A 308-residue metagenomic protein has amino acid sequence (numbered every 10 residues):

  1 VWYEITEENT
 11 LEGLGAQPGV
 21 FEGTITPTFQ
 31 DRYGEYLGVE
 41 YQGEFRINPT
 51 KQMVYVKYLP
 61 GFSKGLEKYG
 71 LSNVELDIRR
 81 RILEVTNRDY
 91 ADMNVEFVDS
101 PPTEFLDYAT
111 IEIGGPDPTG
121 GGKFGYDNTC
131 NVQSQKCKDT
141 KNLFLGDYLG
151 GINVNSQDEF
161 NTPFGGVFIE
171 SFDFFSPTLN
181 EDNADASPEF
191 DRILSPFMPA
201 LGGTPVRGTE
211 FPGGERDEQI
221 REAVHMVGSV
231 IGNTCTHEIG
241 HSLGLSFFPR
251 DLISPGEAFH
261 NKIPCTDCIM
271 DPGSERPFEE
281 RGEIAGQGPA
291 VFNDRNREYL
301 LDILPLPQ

Functional and structural regions predicted by a protein language model:
E4-T24: Short glycine/proline/serine/threonine-rich loop/turn segments at secondary-structure transition edges
L11-L14, V206-P307: The catalytic-center signature of Zn2+-dependent metalloproteases
T28-Y36: Short, solvent-exposed loop/turn segments at the edges of extracellular beta-sandwich modules
G38-M93, F97, P102-F105: Fold-level signature of zinc-dependent metallopeptidase catalytic domains
F62, D117-T119, E275-P277: Active-site/binding-pocket entry motifs
R79-S246, R250-S254: Metzincin-family zinc-dependent endopeptidase catalytic domain
